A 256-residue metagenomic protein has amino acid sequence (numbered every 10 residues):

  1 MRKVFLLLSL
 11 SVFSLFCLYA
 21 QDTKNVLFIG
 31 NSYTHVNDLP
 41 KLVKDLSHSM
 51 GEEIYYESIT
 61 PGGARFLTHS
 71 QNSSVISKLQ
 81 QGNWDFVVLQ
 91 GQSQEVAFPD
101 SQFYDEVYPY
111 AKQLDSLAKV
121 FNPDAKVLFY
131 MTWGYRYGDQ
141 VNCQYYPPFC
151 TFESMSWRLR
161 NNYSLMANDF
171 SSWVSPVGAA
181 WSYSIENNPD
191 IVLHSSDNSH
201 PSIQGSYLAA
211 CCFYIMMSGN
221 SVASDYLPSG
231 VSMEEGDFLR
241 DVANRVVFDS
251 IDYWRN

Functional and structural regions predicted by a protein language model:
M1-V4: Positively charged n-region of N-terminal signal peptides that target proteins for export
L7-L15: Bacterial N-terminal signal peptides
S11, Y33, G134: Short, glycine/serine-rich, charged loops/turns that create anion-binding and catalytic segments at active sites
V12, M50, M217-S221: A generic secondary-structure signal for well-formed alpha-helical elements
F16-A20: Sec/Tat signal peptide C-region and signal peptidase I cleavage site
D22, L193, H200, Q204 (+1 more regions): Conserved catalytic region of serine esterases and O-acyltransferases that act on ester linkages in lipids
T23-L27, Y33-L114, P123: Conserved SGNH/GDSL esterase-like catalytic core that processes O-acyl groups on lipids and polysaccharides
K78-S199, I203: Alpha-helical cap/lid subdomain in secreted, periplasmic, or secretory-pathway luminal O-acyl-processing enzymes
